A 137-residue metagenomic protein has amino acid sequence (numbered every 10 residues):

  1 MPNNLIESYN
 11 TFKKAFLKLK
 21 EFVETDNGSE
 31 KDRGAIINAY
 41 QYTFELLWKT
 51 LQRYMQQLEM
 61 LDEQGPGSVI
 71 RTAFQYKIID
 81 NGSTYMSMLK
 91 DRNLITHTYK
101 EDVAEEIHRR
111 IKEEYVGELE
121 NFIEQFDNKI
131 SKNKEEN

Functional and structural regions predicted by a protein language model:
M1-N137: Solvent-exposed interaction patches of small proteins and small membrane subunits
